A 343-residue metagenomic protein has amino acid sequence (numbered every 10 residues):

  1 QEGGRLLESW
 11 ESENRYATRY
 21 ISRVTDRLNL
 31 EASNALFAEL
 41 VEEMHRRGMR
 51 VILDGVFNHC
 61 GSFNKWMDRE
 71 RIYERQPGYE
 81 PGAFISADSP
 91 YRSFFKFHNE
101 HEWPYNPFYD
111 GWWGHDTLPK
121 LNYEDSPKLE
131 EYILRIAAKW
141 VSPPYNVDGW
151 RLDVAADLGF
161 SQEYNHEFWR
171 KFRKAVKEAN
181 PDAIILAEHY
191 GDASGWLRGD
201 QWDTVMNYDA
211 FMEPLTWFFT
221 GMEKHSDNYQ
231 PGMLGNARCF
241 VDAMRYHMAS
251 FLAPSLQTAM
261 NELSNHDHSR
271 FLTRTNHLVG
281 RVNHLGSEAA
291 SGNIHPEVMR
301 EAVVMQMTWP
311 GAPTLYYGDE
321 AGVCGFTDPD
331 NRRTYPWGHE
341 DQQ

Functional and structural regions predicted by a protein language model:
Q1-A35, G114-E130, D153-Y164, H225-R238 (+3 more regions): The substrate-binding groove and active-site-proximal loops of carbohydrate-active enzymes, especially glycoside
Q1-P144, F172, E178, G195 (+1 more regions): Substrate-binding/active-site clefts of carbohydrate-active enzymes
A35-E39, G61, P127, E131-L134 (+7 more regions): A structural signal for well-ordered alpha-helical segments within the folded catalytic domains of diverse enzymes
M49, N146-D148, A183: The start of beta-strands in P-loop NTPase/AAA+ ATPase cores
I52, R151-D153, L186: Conserved beta-strand positions in the central sheet of alpha/beta enzyme cores
F63, D68, W169, R173-K174 (+1 more regions): Conserved alpha/beta catalytic core and glycan-binding cleft of carbohydrate-active enzymes
L118, I136-P143, V147-V176, D192-E213: Conserved N-terminal glycine/acidic-rich loop preference
Y246, W337-Q343: Aromatic- and carboxylate-lined catalytic core of secreted/periplasmic carbohydrate-active enzymes
